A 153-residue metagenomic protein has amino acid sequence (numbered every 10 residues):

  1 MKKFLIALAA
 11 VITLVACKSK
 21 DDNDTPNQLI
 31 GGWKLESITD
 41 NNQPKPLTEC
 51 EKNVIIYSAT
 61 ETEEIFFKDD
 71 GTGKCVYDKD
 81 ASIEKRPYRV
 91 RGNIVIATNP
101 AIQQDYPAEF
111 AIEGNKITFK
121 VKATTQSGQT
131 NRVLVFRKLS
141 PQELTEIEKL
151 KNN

Functional and structural regions predicted by a protein language model:
M1-F4, K18-S19: Positively charged n-region of N-terminal signal peptides that target proteins for export
L5-A10: Sec-dependent signal peptide hydrophobic core
L14-A16: C-terminal motif of bacterial Sec signal peptides marking the signal peptidase cleavage site
S19-I83, R91, I96-N153: Lipid interaction determinants
